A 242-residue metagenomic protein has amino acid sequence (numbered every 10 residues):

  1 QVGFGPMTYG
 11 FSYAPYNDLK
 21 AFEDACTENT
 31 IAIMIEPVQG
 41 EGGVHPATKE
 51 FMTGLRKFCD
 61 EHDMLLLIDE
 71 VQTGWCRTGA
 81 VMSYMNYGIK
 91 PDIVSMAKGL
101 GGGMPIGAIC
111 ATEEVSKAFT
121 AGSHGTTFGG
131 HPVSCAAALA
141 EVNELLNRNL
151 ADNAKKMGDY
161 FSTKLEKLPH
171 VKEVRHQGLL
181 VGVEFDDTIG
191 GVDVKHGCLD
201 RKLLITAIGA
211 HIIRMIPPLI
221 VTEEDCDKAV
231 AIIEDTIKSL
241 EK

Functional and structural regions predicted by a protein language model:
Q1-K242: Conserved N-terminal phosphate-binding loop of PLP-dependent enzymes in the Aspartate aminotransferase
